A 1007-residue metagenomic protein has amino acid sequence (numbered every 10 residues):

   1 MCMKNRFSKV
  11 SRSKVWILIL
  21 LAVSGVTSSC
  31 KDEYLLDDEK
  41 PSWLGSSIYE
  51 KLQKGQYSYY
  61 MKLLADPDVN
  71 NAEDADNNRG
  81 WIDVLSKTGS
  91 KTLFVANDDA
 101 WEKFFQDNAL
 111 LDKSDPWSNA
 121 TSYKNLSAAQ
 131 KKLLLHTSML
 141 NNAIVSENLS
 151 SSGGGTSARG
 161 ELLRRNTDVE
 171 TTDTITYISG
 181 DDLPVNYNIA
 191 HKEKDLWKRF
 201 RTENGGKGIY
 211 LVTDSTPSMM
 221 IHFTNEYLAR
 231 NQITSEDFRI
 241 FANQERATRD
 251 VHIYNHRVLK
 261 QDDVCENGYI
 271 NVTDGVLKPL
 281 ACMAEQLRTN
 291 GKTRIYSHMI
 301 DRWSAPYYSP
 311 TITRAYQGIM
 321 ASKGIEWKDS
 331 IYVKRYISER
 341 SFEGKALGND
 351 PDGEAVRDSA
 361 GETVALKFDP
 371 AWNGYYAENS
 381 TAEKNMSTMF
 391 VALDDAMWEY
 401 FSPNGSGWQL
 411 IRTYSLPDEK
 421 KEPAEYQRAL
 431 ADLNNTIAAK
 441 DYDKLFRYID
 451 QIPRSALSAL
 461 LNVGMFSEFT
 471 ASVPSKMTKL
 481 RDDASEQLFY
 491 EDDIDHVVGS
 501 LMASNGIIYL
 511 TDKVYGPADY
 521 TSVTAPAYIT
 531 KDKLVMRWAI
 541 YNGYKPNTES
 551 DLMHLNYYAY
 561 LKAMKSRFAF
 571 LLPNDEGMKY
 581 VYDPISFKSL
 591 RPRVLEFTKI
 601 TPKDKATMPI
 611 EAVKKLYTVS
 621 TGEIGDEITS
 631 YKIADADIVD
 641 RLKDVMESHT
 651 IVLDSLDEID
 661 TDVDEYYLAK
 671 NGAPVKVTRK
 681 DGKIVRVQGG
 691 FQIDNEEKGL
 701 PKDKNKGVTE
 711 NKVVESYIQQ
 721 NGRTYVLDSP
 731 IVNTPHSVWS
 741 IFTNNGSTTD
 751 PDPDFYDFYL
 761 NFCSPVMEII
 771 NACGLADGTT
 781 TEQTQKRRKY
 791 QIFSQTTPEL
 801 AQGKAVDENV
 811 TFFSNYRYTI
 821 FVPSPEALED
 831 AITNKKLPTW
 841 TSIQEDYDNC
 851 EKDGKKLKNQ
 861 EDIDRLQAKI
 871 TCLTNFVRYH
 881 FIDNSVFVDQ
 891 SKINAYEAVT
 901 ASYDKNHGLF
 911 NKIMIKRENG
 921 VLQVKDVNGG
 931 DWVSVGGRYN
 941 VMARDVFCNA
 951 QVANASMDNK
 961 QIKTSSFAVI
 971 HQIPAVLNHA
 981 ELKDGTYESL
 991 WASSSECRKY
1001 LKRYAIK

Functional and structural regions predicted by a protein language model:
M1-L44, I48: Bacterial Sec-dependent N-terminal signal peptides
S29-K1007: Mature, structured domains of secreted/extracytosolic soluble proteins
